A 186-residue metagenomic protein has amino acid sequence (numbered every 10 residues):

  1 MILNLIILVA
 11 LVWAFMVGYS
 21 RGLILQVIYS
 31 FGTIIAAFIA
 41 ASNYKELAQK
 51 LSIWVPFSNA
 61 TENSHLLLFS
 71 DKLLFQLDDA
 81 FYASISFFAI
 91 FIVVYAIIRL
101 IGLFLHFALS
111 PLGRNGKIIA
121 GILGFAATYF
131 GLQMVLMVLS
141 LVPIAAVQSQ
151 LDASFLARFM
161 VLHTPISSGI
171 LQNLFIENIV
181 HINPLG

Functional and structural regions predicted by a protein language model:
M1-G186: Alpha-helical transmembrane segments and their juxtamembrane interface "caps" in small multi-pass membrane proteins
